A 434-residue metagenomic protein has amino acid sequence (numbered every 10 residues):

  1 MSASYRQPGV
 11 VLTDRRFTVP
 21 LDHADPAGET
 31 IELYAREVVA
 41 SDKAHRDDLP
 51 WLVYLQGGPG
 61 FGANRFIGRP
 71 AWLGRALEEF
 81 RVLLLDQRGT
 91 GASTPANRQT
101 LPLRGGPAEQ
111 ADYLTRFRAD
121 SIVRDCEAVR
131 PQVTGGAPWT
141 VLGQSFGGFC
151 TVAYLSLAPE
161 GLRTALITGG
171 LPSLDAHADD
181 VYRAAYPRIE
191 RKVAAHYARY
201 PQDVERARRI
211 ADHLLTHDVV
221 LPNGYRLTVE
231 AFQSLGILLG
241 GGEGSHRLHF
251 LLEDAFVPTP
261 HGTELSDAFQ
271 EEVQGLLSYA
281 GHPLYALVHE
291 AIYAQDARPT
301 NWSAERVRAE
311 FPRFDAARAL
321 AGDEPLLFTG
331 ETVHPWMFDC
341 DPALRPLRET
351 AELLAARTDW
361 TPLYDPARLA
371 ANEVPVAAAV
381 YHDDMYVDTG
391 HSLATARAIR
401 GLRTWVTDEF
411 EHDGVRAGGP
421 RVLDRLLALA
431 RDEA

Functional and structural regions predicted by a protein language model:
S2-E32, R36-N223, P342-L354, T358-L369 (+3 more regions): Gly/Pro-rich cap/lid or specificity-loop segments adjacent to the active site
A40, R397-R400: Charged, amphipathic alpha-helical interaction segments
L162, I399-L402: Core-facing hydrophobic residues within beta-strands of well-ordered domains
V219-R357: Alpha/beta-hydrolase fold active-site neighborhood
L251-E253, D388-R397: Short alpha-helix in the alpha/beta-hydrolase fold that links the catalytic acid
A370-V376, R400-G401: Short, proline-enriched alpha-helix->beta-strand connector loops that line the catalytic pocket of alpha/beta-hydrolase
